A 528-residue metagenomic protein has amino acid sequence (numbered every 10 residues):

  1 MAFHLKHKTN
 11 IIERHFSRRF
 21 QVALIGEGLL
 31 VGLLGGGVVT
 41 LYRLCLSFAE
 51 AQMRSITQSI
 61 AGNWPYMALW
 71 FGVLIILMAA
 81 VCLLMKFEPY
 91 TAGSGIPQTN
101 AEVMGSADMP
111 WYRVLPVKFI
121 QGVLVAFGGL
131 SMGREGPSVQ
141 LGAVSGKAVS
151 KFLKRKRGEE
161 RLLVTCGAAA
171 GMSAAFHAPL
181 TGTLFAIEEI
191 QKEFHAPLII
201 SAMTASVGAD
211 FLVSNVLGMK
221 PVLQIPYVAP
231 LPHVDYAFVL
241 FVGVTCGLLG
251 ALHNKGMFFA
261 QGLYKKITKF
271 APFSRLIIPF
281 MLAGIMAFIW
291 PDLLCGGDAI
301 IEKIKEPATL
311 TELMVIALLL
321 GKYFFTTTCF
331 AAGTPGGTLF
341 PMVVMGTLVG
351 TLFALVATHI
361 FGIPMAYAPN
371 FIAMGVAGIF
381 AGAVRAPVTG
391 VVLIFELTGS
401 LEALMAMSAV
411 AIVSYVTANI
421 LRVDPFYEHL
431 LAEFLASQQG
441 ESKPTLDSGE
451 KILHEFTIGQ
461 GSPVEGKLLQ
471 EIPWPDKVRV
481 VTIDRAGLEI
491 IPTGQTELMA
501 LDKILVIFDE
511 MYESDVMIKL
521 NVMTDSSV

Functional and structural regions predicted by a protein language model:
M1-H4, T524-V528: Short, intrinsically disordered terminal tails adjacent to the first/last structured region
M1-Q439, G459-Q460, R485, L501 (+1 more regions): Alpha-helical transmembrane segments and immediately membrane-proximal extracytoplasmic
T99, G449-K451, I491: Short, solvent-exposed coil/turn segments
P116-L124, D447-V478: Acidic, Ser/Thr-rich low-complexity segments on the non-lumenal side of membrane proteins
I300, K451-E455, K503: Intrinsic-disorder/low-complexity, polar/charged segments enriched in Ser/Thr/Lys/Arg/Asp/Glu/Gln
I372-A373, A383-V384, S448-E450, W474-P475 (+1 more regions): A structural signal for short secondary-structure junctions
F426-L453, S526-V528: Long, charged amphipathic helices and adjacent flexible linkers at domain junctions
G459-V516, L520: Cytosolic Rossmann-like ligand/nucleotide-binding regulatory domains
